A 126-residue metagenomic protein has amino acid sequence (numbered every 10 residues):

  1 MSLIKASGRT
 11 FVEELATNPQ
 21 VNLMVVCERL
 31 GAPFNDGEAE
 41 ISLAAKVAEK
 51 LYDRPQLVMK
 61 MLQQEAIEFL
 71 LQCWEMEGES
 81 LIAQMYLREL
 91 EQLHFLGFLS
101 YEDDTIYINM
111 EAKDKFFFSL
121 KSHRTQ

Functional and structural regions predicted by a protein language model:
M1-T125: Basic helix-extension-helix modules of the SAP/HeH family
